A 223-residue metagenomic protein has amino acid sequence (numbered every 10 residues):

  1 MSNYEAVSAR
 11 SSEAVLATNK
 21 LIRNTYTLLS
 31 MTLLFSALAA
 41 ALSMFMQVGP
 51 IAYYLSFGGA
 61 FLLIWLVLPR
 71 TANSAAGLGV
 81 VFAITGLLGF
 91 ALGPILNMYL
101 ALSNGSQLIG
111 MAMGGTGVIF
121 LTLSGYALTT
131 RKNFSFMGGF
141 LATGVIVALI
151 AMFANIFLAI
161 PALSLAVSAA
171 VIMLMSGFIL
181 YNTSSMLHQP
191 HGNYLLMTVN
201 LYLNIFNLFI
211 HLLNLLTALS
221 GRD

Functional and structural regions predicted by a protein language model:
M1-D223: A hydrophobic alpha-helical transmembrane-helix feature that marks the membrane cores and membrane-interface segments
